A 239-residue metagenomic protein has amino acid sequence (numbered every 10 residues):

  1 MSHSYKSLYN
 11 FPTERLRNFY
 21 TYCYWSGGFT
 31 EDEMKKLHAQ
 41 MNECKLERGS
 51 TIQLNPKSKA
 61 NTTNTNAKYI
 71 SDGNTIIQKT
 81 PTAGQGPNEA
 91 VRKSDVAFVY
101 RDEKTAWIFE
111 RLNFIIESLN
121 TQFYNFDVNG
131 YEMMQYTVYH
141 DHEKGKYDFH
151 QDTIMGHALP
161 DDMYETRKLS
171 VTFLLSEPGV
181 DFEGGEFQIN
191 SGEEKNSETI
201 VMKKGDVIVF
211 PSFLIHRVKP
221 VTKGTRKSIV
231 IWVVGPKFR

Functional and structural regions predicted by a protein language model:
M1-V207, F213-R239: Fe(II)/2-oxoglutarate oxygenase catalytic core
